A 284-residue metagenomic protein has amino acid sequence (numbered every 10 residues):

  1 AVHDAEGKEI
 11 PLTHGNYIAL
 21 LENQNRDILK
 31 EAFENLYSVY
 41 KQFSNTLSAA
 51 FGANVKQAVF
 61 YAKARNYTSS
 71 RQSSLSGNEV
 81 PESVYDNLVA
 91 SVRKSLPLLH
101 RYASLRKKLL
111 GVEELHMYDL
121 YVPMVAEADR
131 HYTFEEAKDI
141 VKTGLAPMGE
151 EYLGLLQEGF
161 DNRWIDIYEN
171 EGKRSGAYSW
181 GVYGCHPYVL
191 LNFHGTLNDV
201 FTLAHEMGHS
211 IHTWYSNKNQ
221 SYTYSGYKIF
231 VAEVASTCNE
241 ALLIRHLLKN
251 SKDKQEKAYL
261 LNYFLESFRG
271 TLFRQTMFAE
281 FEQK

Functional and structural regions predicted by a protein language model:
A1-K284: Cation-handling catalytic/transport regions enriched in His/Asp/Glu
